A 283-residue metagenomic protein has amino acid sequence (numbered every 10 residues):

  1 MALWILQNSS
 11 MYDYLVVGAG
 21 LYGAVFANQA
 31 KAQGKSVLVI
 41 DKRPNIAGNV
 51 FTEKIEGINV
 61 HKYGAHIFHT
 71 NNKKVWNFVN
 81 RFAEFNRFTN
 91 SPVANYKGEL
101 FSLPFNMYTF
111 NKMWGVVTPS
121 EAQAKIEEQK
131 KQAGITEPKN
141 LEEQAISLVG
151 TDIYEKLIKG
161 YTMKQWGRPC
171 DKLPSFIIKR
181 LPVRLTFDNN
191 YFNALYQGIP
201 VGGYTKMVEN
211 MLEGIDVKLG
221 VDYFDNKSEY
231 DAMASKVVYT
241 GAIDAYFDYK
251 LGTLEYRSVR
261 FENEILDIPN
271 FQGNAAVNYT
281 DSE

Functional and structural regions predicted by a protein language model:
Y14-V39: N-terminal Rossmann-like FAD-binding beta1-loop-alpha1 element of flavoenzymes
V17-A19, I40-K42, T70-N71, G202 (+2 more regions): Short His-Asn-centered micro-motif
K31-I55: Glycine-rich FAD pyrophosphate-binding loop
Q33, D222-E283: Mid-domain catalytic core of redox enzymes that form a hydrophobic substrate pocket/lid adjacent to a catalytic redox
S36, N59, E84, D216-K218: Conserved beta-strand segments of alpha/beta enzyme cores
E56-K131: Dinucleotide-binding Rossmann-like beta1-alpha1 core, especially the glycine-rich loop that anchors the ADP
K97-F101, Y108-K236, T240, A245-F247: Active-site/ligand-binding neighborhood in enzyme catalytic cores
